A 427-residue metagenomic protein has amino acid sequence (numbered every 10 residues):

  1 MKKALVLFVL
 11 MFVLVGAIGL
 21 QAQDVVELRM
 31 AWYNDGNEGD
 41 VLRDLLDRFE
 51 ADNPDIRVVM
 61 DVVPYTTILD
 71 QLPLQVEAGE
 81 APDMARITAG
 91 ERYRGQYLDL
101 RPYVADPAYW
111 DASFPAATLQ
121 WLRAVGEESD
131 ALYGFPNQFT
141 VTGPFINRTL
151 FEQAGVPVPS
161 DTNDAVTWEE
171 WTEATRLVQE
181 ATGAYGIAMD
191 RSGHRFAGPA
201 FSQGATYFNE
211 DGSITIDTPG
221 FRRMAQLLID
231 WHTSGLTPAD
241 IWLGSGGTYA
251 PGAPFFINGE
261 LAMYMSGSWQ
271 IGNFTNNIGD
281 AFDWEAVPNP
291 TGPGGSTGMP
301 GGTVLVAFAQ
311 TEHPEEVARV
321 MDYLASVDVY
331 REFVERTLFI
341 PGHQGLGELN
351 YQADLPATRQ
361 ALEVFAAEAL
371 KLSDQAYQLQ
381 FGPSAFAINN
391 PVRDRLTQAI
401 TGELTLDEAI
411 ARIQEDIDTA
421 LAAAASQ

Functional and structural regions predicted by a protein language model:
D24-D35, I56-D61, M84, Y133 (+1 more regions): Short, well-ordered beta-strand elements
D44-A116, T149, Q153-G155, P159 (+5 more regions): Extracytoplasmic "Venus flytrap"/periplasmic binding protein-like
A51, R57, G126-R195, T206-W242 (+3 more regions): Helix-loop-helix "hinge/cap" segment bordering the ligand-binding cleft or interdomain interface
T66-D70, A188-G193, A205-P290, D394 (+1 more regions): Extracytoplasmic ligand-binding clamshell segments of periplasmic binding protein
T88-G143, E169, D283-V287, D354-Q360 (+2 more regions): Hinge/lid segment of periplasmic solute-binding proteins
P102-A117, S160-D164, A205-M224, W231 (+4 more regions): Short, solvent-exposed loop/beta-turn-alpha elements that line the ligand-binding surface or hinge of extracytoplasmic
E127, A361-D416: C-terminal capping/gating helix-and-loop segments adjacent to ligand/active sites or protein-protein/ligand interfaces
W269-G272, T303-F386: Mature extracytoplasmic/periplasmic domains
